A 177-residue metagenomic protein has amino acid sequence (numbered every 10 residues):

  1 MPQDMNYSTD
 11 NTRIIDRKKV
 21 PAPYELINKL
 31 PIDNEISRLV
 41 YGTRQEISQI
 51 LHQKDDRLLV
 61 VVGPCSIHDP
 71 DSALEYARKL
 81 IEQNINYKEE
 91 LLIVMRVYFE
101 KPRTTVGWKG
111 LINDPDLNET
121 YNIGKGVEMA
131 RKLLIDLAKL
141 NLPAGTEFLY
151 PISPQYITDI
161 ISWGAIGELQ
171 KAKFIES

Functional and structural regions predicted by a protein language model:
P2-N11, E90-S177: Active-site-facing alpha/beta catalytic cores
D10-K54: N- or domain-start disorder-to-order transition segments that initiate the globular core
I36-Q49, I81-V94, E100, A130 (+1 more regions): N-terminal beta-rich core of secreted/periplasmic extracellular enzymes
G42, V62, R103: Residue-level signal for pocket-adjacent positions within structured domains
I47, V61-P64, Y76, A144-G145: Long, contiguous hydrophobic alpha-helical segments, chiefly transmembrane helices and signal peptides
D55-D56, E89: A short helix-to-beta-strand connector/capping loop
R57-H68, V94-Y98: Short glycine-rich or small-residue beta-strand-to-loop segments that form or flank ligand, phosphate, metal/Fe-S
I67-Y87, T120-K132: Glycine-rich anion/phosphate-binding loops
